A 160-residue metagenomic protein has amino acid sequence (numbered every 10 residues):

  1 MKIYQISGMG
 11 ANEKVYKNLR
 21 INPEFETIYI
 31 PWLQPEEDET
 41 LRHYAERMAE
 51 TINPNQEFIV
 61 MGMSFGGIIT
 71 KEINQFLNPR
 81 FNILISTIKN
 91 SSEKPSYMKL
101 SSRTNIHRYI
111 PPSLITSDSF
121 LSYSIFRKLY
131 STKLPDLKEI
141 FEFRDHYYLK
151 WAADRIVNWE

Functional and structural regions predicted by a protein language model:
M1-Q56, N90, N105-I115: Active-site catalytic motif of lipid deacylating hydrolases and related acyltransferases
N18, E72-F76: Active-site signature of alpha/beta-hydrolase-fold catalytic machinery across serine- and Asp/Cys-nucleophile hydrolases
P23, L77-N78: Short, structured coil segments at secondary-structure junctions
I59-V60, N82: Conserved alpha/beta-hydrolase fold motif
M61-T70: Gly/Ala-rich beta-loop-alpha elbow adjacent to hydrolase catalytic centers
N78-P112: Flexible "cap/lid" loop of the alpha/beta hydrolase fold
D118-S131, I140: Helix-loop "lid/cap" segments that line or gate small-molecule binding pockets
Y148-E160: Conserved serine/cysteine hydrolase catalytic core
